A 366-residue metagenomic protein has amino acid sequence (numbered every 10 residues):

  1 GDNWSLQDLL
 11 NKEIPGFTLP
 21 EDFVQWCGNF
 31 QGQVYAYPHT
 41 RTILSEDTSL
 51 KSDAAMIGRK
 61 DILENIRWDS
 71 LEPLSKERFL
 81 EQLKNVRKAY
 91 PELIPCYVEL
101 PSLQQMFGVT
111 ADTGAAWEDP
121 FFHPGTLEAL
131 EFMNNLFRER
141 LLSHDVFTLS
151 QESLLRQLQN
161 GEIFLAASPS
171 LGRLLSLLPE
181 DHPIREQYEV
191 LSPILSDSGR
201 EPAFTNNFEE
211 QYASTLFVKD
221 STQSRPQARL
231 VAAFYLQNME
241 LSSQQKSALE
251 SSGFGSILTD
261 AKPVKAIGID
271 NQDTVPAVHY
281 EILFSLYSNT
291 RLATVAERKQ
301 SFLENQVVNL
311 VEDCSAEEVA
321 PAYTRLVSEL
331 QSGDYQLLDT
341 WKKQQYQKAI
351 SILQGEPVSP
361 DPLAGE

Functional and structural regions predicted by a protein language model:
G1-E366: Extracytoplasmic/secretory soluble proteins
